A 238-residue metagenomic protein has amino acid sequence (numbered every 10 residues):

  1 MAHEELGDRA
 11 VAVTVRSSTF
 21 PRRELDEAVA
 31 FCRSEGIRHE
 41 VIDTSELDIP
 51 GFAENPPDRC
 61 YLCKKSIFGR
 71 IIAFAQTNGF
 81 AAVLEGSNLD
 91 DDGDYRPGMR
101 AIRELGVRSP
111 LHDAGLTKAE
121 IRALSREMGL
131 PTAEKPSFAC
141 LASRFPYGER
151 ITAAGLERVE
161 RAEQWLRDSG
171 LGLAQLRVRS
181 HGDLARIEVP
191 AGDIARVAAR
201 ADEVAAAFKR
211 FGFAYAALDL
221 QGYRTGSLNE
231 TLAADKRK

Functional and structural regions predicted by a protein language model:
M1-E127, A185, E203-F213, L218 (+2 more regions): ATP-dependent adenylation/nucleotidyltransferase module used to activate substrates
V11, S180-A191: Short, aliphatic-rich beta-strand segments
T117-A123, L130-A139, G172-A174: Short, structured loop/turn "capping" segments at alpha-beta junctions
K135-A153: Internal, active-site/partner-interface "lid" segment
A154-A174, D202: Short amphipathic alpha-helix segments
G172-R177, Y215-A217: A short linear hydrophobic-aromatic micro-motif
D193-E203: Short, conserved charged micro-motifs
G226-K238: Short, low-order "capping/linker" segments at domain edges
